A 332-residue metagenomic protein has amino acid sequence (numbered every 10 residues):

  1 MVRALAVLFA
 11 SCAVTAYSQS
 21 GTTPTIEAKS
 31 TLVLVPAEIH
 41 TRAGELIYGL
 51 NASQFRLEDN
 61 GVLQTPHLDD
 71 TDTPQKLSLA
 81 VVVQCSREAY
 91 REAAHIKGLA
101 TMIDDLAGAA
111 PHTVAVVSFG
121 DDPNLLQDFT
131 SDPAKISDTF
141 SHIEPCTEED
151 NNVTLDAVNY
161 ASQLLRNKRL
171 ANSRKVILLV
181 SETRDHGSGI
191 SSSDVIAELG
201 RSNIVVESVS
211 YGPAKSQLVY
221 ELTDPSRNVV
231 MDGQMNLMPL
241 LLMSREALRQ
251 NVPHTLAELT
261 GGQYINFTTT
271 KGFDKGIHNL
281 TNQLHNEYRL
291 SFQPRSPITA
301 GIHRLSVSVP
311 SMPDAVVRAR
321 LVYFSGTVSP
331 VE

Functional and structural regions predicted by a protein language model:
V2-R3, E332: C-terminal end-of-chain detector
R3-T15: Bacterial N-terminal signal peptides
Y17-E332: Scaffold/interface architecture of coatomer-like assemblies
